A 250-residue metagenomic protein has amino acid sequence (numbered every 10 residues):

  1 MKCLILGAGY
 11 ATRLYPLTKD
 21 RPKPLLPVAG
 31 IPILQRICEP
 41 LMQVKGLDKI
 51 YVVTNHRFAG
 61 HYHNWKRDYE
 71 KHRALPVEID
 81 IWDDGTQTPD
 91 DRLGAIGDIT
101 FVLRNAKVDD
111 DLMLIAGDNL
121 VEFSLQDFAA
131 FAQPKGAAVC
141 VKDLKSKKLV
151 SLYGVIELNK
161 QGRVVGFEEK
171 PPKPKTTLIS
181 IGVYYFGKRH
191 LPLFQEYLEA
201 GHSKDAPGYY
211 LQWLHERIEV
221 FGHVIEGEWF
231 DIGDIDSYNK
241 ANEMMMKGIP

Functional and structural regions predicted by a protein language model:
K2-I5, R13, P27, I31-I115 (+1 more regions): Conserved N-terminal catalytic core of the sugar/cofactor nucleotidyltransferase
Y10, D118-N119: Active-site metal-binding loops of divalent metal-dependent hydrolases
K19-K23: Short alpha-helical oligomerization interface
L25, V155-L158, G222: A structural signal for short hydrophobic beta-strand segments in well-ordered beta-sheet cores
L120, A129-A130, K160-F230, I235-P250: Catalytic-core segments of class I nucleotidyltransferases/pyrophosphorylases that form NMP-activated intermediates
F123-V150: Conserved donor-nucleotide/metal-binding helix-loop-beta segment in metal-dependent transferases, i.e., the alpha-helix
K148-V165: Conserved catalytic core of nucleotide-sugar-dependent glycosyltransferases
